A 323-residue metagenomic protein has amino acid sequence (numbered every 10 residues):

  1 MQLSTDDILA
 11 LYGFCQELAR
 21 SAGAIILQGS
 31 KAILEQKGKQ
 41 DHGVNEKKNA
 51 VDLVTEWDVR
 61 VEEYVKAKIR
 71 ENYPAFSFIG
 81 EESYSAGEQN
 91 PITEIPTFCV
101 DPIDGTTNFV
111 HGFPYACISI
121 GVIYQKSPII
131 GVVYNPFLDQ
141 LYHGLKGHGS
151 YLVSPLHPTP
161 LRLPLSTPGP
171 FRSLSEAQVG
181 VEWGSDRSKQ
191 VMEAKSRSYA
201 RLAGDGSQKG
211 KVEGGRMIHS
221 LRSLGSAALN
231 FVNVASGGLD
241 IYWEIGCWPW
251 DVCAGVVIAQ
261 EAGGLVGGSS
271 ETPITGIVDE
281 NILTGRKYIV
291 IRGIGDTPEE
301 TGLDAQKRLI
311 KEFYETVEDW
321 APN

Functional and structural regions predicted by a protein language model:
M1-I103, E315-N323: N-terminal subdomain of lithium-sensitive/metallo-dependent phosphomonoesterases centered on the IMPase/IPPase/PAP
Q2-G23, R197, G210-N323: Oxyanion/phosphate-interacting regions
A22, I26, D58, I69 (+7 more regions): Residue-level signal for inorganic ion chemistry
P91-R162: DPxDG-like acidic metal-binding loop motif
I130, Q178, D240-I241: Short, Asp-centered acidic motifs that coordinate Mg2+ and/or phosphate in catalytic or ligand-binding sites
S150-L152, L156-P160, D186-S188, G295-E300: Short helix-loop capping/hinge motifs at secondary-structure junctions, enriched in acidic/polar residues
H157-S173: Conserved beta-loop-beta connector loops within the AMP-binding
P168-G225: Short loop->beta-strand "edge-of-pocket" segments that line small-molecule binding or catalytic clefts across diverse
